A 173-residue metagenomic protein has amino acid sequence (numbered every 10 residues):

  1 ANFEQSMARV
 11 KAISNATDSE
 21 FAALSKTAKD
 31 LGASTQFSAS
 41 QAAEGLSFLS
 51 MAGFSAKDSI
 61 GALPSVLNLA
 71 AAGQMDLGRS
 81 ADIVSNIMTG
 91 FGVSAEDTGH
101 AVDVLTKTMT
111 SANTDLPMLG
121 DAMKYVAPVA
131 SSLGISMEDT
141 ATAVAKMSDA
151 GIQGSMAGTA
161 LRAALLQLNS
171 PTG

Functional and structural regions predicted by a protein language model:
A1-A33, Q41-A52, S59-G73, R79-A112 (+3 more regions): Small-residue helix-packing and pore-constriction motifs in hydrophobic alpha-helices
